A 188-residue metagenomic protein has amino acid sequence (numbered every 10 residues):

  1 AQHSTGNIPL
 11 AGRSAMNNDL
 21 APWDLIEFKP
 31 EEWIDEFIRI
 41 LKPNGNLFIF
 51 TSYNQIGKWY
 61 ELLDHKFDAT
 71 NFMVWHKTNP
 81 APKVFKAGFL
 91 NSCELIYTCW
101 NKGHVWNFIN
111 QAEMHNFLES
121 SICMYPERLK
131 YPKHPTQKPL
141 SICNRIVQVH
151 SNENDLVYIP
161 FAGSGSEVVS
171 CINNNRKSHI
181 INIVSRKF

Functional and structural regions predicted by a protein language model:
A1-I181, R186: Core catalytic lobe of class I
